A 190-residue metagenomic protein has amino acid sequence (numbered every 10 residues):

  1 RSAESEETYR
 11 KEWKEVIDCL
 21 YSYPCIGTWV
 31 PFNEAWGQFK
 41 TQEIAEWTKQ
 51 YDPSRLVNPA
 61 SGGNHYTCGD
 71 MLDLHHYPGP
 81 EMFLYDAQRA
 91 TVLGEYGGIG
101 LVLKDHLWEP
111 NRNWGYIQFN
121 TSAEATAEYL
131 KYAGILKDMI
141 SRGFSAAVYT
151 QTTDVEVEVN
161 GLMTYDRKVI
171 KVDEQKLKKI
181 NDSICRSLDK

Functional and structural regions predicted by a protein language model:
R1-K176, I180: Substrate-binding/catalytic cleft of secreted carbohydrate-active enzymes, primarily glycoside hydrolases
S183-K190: Surface beta-strand/loop "capping" patches
